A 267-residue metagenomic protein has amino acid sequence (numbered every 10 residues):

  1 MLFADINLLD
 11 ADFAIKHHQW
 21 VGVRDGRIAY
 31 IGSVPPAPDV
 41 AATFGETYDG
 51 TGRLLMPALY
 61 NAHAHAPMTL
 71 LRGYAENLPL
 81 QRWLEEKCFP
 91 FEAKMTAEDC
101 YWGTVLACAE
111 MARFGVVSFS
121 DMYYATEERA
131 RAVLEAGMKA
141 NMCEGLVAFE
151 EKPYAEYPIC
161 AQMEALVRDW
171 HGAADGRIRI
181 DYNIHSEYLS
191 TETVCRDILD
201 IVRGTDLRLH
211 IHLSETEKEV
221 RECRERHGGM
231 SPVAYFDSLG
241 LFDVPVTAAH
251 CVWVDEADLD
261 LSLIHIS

Functional and structural regions predicted by a protein language model:
M1-A4, D39-W83, V105, A112-R113: Replace "His-x-His-based motif
M1-A41: N-terminal metal-binding scaffold of metallo-dependent hydrolase/deaminase domains
I6, V21, G26, G52 (+6 more regions): Divalent metal-coordination and catalytic microenvironments
P35-A42, V133, L261-S262: Short loop/helix-cap segments at secondary-structure boundaries that form the rim of catalytic
A64-A66, Y124, E215, W253: Short, glycine/acidic-enriched loop or turn micro-motifs at the edges of active sites
R72-M138, C160-A173: Alpha-helical scaffold segments that flank or form the walls of functional sites
E128-V252, L259: Metal-coordinating catalytic core of metallo-dependent amide/deamination hydrolases
I264-I266: Conserved small/polar residues in nucleotide/adenosyl-binding loops
